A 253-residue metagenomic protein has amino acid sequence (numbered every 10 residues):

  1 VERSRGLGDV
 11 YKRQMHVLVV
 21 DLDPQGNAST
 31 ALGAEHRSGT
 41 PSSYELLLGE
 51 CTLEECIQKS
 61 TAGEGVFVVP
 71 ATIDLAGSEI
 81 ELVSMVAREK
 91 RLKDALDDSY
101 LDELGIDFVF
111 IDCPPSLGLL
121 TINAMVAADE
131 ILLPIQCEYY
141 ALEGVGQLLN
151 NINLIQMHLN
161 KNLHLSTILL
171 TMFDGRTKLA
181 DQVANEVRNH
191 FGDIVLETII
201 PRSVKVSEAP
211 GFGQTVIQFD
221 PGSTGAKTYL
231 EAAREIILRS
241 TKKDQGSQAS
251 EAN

Functional and structural regions predicted by a protein language model:
V1-Y11: Single conserved hydrophobic/aromatic residue that forms the stacking wall/gate of nucleotide- or nucleobase-binding
K12-L18, L101-V204: Conserved catalytic-core segment of NTP-binding enzymes
L22-D107, L159, A209-F212: P-loop/Walker-type NTP enzyme "switch/lid" segment
A34-S38, N151, N185-E186, Q214-I217: Short, hinge-like loop/turn segments at secondary-structure boundaries
L48-C51, D94, Q147-N150, Q182-N185 (+1 more regions): Generic recognition of well-ordered alpha-helical segments within structured catalytic/regulatory domains
P210-K227: C-terminal boundary of histidine-terminating zinc-finger modules
E231-K243: C-terminal alpha-helix
K243-G246, E251: C-terminal helical "lid" subdomain and adjoining coupling/linker elements of P-loop NTPases
